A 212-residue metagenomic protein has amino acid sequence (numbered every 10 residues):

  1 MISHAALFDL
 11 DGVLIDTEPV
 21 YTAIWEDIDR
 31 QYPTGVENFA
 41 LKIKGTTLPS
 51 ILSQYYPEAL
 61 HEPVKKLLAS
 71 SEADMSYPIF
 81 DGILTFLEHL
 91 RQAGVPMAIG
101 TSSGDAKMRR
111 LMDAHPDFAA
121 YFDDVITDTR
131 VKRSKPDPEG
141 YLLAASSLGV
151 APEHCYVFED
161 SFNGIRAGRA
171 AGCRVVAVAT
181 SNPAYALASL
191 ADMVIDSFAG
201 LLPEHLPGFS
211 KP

Functional and structural regions predicted by a protein language model:
M1-H4, E88, G104-P212: Asp-based, Mg2+/Mn2+-dependent phosphohydrolase catalytic module
I2-A93, R109: N-terminal helical cap/lid subdomain that shapes the substrate entry/recognition surface in HAD-like hydrolases
V13, T101-S103: Conserved phosphate-coupling serine/threonine residues in phosphotransfer and NTP-handling enzymes
V36-A40, I79, G100, F118 (+1 more regions): Short, surface-exposed helix-loop/turn micro-motifs enriched in polar/charged residues
A73-P78, S102, A171-C173: Short, flexible loop segments at the rims of nucleotide/cofactor-binding pockets, characterized by
